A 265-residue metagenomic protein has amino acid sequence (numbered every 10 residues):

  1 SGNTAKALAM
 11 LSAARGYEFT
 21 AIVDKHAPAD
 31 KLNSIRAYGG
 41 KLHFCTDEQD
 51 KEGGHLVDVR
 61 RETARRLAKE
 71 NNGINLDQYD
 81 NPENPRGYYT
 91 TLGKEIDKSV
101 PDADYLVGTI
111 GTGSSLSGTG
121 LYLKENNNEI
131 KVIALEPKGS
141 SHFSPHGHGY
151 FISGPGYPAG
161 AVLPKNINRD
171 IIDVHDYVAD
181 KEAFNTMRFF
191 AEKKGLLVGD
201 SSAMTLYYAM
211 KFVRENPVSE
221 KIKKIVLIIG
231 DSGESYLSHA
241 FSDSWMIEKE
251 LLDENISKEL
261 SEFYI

Functional and structural regions predicted by a protein language model:
S1, G16-A29, K221, I225-I229: Conserved PLP-anchoring active-site segment centered on the Schiff-base-forming lysine
S1-R15, P28-L32, T109-G120, S201-A209 (+1 more regions): Short glycine/serine/threonine-rich phosphate/pyrophosphate-binding segments that cradle anionic phosphate groups
G2, S12, I35, L76 (+8 more regions): Buried hydrophobic positions in well-ordered alpha/beta secondary-structure cores of metabolic enzymes
L11-H26, L121-K131, S242-K249: A glycine- and small-aliphatic-rich helix-loop capping segment at beta-alpha/alpha-beta transitions that lines
T20-Y105, P137-N185, A191, Y264: Small/polar-residue-rich loop-to-helix segments that shape phosphate-bearing ligand pockets
I22, D77-Q78, T109-I110, A134-E136 (+1 more regions): Short beta-strand segments
K165, M210-I265: Phosphate-binding loop/pocket of nucleotide- and phosphate-handling active sites
I167-E220: Active-site-adjacent helical/loop segments in soluble small-molecule enzymes
